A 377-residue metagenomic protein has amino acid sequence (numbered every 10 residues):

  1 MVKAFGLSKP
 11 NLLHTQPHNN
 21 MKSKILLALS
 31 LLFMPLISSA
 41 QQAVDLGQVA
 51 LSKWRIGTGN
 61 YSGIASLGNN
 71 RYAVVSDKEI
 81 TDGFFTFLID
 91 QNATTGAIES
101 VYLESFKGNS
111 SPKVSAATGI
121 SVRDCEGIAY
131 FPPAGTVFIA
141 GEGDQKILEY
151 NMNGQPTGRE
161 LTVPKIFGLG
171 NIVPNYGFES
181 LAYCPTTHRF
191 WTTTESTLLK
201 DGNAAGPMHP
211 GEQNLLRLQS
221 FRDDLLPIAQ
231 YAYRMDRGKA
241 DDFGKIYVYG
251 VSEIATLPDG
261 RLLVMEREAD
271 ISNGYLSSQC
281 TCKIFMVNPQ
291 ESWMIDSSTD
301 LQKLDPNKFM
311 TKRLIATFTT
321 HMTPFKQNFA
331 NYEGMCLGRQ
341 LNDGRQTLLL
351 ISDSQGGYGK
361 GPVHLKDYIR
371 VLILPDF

Functional and structural regions predicted by a protein language model:
M1-Q42: Bacterial Sec-dependent N-terminal signal peptides
Q41-F377: Sequence/structural signature of beta-propeller domains
